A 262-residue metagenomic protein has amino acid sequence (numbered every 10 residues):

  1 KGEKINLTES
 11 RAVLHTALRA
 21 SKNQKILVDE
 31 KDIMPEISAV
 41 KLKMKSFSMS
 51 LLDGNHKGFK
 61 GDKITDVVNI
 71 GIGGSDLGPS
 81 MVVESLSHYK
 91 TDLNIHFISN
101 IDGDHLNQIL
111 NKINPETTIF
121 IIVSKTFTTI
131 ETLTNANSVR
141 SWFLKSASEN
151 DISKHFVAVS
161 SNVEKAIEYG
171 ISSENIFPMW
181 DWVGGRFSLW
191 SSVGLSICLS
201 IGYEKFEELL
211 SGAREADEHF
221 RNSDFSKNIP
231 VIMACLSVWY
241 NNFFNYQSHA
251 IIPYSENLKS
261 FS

Functional and structural regions predicted by a protein language model:
K1-F59: Extended, charge-enriched "interface" segments that sit outside catalytic cores
P35-K57, V82-V83, H88-I119: Glycine-rich oxoanion-binding loops at beta->alpha junctions
S48-L51, I101-I113, A136-V139, S161-A166 (+1 more regions): Structured alpha-helical segments in the cores of large, soluble enzyme domains
D66-I70, I119, V157, A250: Conserved beta-strand elements of the Class I
V67-M81, G185-L195: Conserved phosphate/anionic-ligand binding catalytic regions in large, soluble enzymes, centered on
L77-D92, K112-N114, A136-L144, G170-I176: A glycine- and small-aliphatic-rich helix-loop capping segment at beta-alpha/alpha-beta transitions that lines
G78, V82, H105-L106, I122-K125 (+3 more regions): Extended, hydrophobic alpha-helical segments in both membrane/secreted and soluble proteins
W142-S262: Active-site phosphate/pyrophosphate-binding segments
